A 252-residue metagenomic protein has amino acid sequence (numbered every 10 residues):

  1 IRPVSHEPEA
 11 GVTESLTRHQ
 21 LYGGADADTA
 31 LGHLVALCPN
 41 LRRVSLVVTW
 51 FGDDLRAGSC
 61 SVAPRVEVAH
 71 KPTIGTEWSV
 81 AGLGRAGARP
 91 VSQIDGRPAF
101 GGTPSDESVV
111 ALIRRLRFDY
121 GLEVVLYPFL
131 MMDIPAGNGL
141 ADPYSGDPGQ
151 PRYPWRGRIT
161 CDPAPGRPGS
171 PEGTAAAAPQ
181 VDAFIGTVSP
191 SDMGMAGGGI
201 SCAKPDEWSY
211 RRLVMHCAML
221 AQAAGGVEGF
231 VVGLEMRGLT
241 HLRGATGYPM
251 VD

Functional and structural regions predicted by a protein language model:
I1-G24: Boundary/entry segment of secreted carbohydrate-active catalytic domains
I1-H6, R42-P249: Substrate-binding cleft and catalytic face of glycoside hydrolase catalytic domains, especially the flexible beta-alpha
D26-T29: Short, conserved clusters of charged catalytic residues that mark active-site and nucleotide-handling motifs
D252: Active-site-proximal helices and loops of the catalytic beta/alpha 8
